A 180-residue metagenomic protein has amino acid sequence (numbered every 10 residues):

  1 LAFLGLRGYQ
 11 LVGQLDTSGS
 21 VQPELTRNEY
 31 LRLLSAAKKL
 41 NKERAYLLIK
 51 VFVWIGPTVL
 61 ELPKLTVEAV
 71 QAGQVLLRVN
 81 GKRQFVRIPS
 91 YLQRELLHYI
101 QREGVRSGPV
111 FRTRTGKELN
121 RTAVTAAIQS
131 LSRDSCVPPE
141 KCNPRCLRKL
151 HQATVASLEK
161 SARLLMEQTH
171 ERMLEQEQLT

Functional and structural regions predicted by a protein language model:
L1-G13, G56-L60: N-terminal DNA-binding recognition helix of tyrosine site-specific recombinases/integrases
T17-R32, G81-Y91, G104-S107: DNA breakage-rejoining catalytic core of tyrosine-based enzymes
R27-V59: Basic, Lys/Arg- and aromatic-enriched nucleic-acid-binding interface segment
Y30, R44-Y46, R121, T125 (+1 more regions): Short, leucine-enriched amphipathic alpha-helices that occur as contiguous helical runs
V51-K64, S157-K160, Q168-E171: A short, glycine-centered helix-capping/turn motif at helix boundaries that positions DNA-contacting or catalytic
I55, K64-H98: Conserved tyrosine-mediated DNA breakage-rejoining catalytic core shared by Y-recombinases
P89-E140: Active-site/catalytic core of tyrosine-dependent DNA strand-transfer enzymes
A126-E167, E171-R172: Short, basic (Lys/Arg/His-rich) helix/loop patches that form interaction surfaces in the mid-to-C-terminal regions
